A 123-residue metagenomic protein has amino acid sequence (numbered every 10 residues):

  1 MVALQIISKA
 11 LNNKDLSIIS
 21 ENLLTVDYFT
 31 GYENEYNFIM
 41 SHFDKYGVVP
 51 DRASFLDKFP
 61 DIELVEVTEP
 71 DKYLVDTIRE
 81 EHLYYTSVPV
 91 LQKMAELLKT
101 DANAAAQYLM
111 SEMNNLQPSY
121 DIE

Functional and structural regions predicted by a protein language model:
M1-L83: Noncatalytic partner-interaction/assembly domains of nucleic-acid and motor enzyme complexes, especially the accessory
E66-I122: Interdomain "pre-motor" coupling segment immediately N-terminal to P-loop NTPase/helicase cores
